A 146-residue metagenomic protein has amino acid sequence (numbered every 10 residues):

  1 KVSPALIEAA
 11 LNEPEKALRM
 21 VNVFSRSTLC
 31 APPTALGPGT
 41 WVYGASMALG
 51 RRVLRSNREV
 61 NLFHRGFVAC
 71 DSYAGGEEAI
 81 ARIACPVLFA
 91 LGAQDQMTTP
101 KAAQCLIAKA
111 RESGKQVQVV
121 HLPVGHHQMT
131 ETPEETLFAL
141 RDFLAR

Functional and structural regions predicted by a protein language model:
K1: Conserved hydrolase catalytic core segment
A5, C105-A108, F138: Glycine-rich, phosphate-binding/catalytic loops in enzymes
A5-A84: Conserved alpha/beta-hydrolase catalytic His-Asp/Glu region
Y43, V60, P100, T130-P133: Conserved loop-to-helix N-cap of the C-terminal "lid" that shapes the substrate pocket in Rossmann-like
I83, F89-L91, D95: Short beta-strand/loop motif that positions the catalytic acidic residue of the alpha/beta-hydrolase fold
Q96-A102: Conserved alpha/beta-hydrolase "acid-adjacent" motif
Q104-Q116: Active-site-adjacent alpha-helix of alpha/beta-hydrolase-fold enzymes
S113-R146: Catalytic active-site module of serine/aspartate enzymes centered on a nucleophile-bearing elbow/loop
